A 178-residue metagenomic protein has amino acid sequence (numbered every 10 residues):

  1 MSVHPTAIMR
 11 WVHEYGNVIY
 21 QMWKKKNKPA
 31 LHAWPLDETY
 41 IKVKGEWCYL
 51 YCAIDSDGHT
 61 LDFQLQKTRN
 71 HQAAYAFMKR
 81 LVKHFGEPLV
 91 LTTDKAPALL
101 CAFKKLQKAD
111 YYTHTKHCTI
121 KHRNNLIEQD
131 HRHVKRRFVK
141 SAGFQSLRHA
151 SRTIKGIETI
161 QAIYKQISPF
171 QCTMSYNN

Functional and structural regions predicted by a protein language model:
M1-N178: Residue-level recognition of single "structural anchor" positions that define or cap local secondary structure
